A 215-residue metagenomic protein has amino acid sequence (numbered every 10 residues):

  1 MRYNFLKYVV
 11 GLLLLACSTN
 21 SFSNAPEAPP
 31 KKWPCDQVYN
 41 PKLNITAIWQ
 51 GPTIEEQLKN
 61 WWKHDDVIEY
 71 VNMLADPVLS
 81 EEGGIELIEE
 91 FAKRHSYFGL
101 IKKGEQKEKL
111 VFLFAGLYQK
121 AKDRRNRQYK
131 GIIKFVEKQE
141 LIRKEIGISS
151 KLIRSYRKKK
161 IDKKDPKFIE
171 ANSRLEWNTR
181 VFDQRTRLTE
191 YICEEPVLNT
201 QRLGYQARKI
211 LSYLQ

Functional and structural regions predicted by a protein language model:
M1-V9: Bacterial N-terminal signal peptides that target proteins for export
G11, S21-F22: Cleavable N-terminal signal peptides
N24-K107: N-terminal Sec/ER secretory leader and immediately downstream segment of secreted/extracellular precursors
F98-K130: Short, charge-rich amphipathic alpha-helices with coiled-coil/heptad character
A121, Q128, F135, I142-K160: Non-transmembrane amphipathic alpha-helical segments
N126, K130-I133, E137-E140, K144 (+2 more regions): Heptad-repeat alpha-helical rod positions in long coiled-coil/spectrin-like domains
D162-Q215: Alpha-helical oligomerization segments
